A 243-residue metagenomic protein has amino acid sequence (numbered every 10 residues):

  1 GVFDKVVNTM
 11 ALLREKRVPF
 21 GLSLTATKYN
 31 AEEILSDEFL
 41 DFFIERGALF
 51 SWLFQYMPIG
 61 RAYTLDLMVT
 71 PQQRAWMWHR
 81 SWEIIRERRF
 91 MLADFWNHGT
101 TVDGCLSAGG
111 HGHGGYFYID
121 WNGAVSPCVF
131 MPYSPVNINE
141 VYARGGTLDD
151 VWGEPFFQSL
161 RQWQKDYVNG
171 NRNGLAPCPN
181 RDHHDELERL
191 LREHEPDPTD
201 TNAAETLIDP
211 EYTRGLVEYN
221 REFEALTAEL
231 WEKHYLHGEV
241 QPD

Functional and structural regions predicted by a protein language model:
G1-F54: Radical SAM/AdoMet-radical enzyme domain recognition
D4-A11, P19-N30, I59-L92: Short acidic, glycine/proline-enriched helix-loop-strand junctions
Y29-A31, F50-P71, A93-L106, P132-P135 (+1 more regions): Flexible glycine/acidic-rich beta-alpha junction loops that bind and position SAM and/or redox cofactors in anaerobic
N30-F50, A75-W82, G104-F117: Short, electropositive alpha-helical surface patch
Q72-T101, F130-D185: C-terminal accessory region of radical SAM enzymes
W121-N122: Residue-level recognition of short loop/turn positions
N202-D243: C-terminal non-catalytic accessory extensions
